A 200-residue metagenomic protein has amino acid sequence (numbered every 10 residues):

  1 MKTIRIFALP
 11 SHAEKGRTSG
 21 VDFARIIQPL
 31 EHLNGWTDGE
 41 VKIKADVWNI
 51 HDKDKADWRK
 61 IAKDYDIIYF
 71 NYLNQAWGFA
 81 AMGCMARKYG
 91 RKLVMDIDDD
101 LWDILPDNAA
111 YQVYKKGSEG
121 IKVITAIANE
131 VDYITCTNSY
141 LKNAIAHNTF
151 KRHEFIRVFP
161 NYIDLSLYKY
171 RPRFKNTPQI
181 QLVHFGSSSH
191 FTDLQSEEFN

Functional and structural regions predicted by a protein language model:
T3-I4, A8-Y65: N-terminal strand-loop element at the rim of the active site of nucleotide-sugar-dependent glycosyltransferases
P10-W36, D164-N200: Conserved catalytic-core segment of nucleotide-activated headgroup transferases in glycan assembly
S11-R17, V94-I121, Y170, P178 (+1 more regions): Acceptor-binding helix/loop patch of EC 2.4 sugar-transfer enzymes, predominantly nucleotide-sugar-dependent
R59-G78, K92-V94: Short N-terminal targeting/anchoring amphipathic segment
R59-K60, C84-K88, L101, Y114-I134: Membrane-proximal helix-turn-helix segments that form the acceptor-binding/catalytic region of lipid-linked
I68-Y69, E130-S139, V183: A short beta-strand/loop micro-motif in the catalytic core of glycosyltransferases that engages the nucleotide-sugar
N71-K88, L194: An aromatic- and histidine-rich active-site surface loop
Y140, Y162: Carbohydrate-associated surface elements
